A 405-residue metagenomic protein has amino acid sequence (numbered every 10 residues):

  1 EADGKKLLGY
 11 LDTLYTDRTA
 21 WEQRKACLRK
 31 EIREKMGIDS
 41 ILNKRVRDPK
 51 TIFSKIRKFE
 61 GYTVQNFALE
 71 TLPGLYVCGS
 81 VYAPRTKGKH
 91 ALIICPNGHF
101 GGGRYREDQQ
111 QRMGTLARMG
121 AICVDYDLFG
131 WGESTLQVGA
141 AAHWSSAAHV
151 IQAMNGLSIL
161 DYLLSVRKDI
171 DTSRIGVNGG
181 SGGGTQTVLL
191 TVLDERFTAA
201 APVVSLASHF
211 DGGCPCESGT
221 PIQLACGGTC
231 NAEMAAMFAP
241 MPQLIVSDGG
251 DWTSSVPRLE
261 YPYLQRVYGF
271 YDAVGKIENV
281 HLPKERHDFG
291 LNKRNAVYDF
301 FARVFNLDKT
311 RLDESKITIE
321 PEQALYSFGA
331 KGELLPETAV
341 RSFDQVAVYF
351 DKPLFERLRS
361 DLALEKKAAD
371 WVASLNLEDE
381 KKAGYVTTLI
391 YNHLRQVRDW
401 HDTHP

Functional and structural regions predicted by a protein language model:
E1-Y76, S247-S360, K366: Alpha/beta-hydrolase-fold serine-hydrolase catalytic core, especially in secreted/extracellular enzymes
A68-L72, G79-K89: Short beta-strand-to-loop junctions in surface cap/lid or active-site-entrance loops
L75, F100-G103, W131-T135, G184-T187 (+4 more regions): Flexible loop/turn segments at secondary-structure boundaries
R85-T172, S205-C216: Cap/lid segment of the alpha/beta-hydrolase catalytic domain
K89-L92, M119-I122, D171-R174, E195-A199 (+2 more regions): Loop/turn elements at helix/coil->beta-strand transitions in domains of secreted/extracellular proteins
D161-G227: Primarily recognizes the serine-hydrolase "nucleophile elbow" in alpha/beta-hydrolase and SGNH/GDSL folds
D211-G269: The feature captures the conserved acid-bearing segment of alpha/beta-hydrolase catalytic domains
E356-P405: Charge-rich (acidic/polar
